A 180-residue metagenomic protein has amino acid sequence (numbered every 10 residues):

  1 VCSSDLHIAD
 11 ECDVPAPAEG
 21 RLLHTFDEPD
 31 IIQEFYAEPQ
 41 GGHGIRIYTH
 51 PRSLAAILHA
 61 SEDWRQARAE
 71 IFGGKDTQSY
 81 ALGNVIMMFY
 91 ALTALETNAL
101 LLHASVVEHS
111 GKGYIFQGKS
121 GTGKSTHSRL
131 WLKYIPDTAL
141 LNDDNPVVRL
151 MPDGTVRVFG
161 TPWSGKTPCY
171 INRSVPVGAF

Functional and structural regions predicted by a protein language model:
V1-I115, K119-S120, L130-A139, V147-F180: A noncatalytic interaction/capping subdomain that flanks phosphate/NTP-handling catalytic cores
G123: Conserved glycine(s) of the Walker
H127: Hydrophobic positions on the alpha1 helix immediately C-terminal to the Walker A/P-loop
